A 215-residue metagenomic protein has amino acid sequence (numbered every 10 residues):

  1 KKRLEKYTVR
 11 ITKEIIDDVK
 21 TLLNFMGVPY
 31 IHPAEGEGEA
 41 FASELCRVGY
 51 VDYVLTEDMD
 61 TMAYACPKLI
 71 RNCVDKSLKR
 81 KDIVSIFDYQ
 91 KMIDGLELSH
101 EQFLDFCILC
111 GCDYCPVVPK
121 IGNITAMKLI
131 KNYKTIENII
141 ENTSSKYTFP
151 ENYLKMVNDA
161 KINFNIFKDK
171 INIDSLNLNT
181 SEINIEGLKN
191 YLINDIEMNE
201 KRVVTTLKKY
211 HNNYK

Functional and structural regions predicted by a protein language model:
K1-G36, F41-L45, P67-L69: Noncatalytic, basic helical substrate-engagement surface that gates or grips nucleic-acid strands
Y7-I11, Y30, A34, V51 (+3 more regions): Short amphipathic alpha-helical molecular recognition features
A34, C46-P116: Long, highly charged, low-complexity intrinsically disordered interaction regions that mediate electrostatic DNA/RNA
G38, T61, K208: Positions that flank functional sites
F41, Y50, G122-T125: Short, hydrophobic/aromatic alpha-helical segments in well-folded domains
S43-C46, A65-L69, I130, N212-K215: Short secondary-structure transition/capping segments
I83-K215: Non-catalytic nucleic-acid-binding/docking modules located in mid-to-C-terminal regions of nucleic-acid enzymes
